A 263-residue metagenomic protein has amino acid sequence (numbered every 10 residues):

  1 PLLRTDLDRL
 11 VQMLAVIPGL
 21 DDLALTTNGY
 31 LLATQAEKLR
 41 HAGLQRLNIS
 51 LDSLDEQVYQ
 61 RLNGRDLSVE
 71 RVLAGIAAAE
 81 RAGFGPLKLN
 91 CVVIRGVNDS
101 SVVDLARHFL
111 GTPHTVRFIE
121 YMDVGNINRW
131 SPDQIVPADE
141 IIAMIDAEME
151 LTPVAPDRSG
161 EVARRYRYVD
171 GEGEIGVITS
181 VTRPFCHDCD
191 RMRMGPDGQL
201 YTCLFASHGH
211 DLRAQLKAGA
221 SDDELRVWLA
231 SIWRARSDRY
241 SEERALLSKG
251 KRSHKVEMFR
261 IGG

Functional and structural regions predicted by a protein language model:
P1, D66, G96, P132 (+1 more regions): Charge-dense, low-complexity intrinsically disordered segments
L3-I119: Radical SAM/AdoMet-radical enzyme domain recognition
R107-G111, Y121-G263: Auxiliary Fe-S-binding modules of radical SAM enzymes
